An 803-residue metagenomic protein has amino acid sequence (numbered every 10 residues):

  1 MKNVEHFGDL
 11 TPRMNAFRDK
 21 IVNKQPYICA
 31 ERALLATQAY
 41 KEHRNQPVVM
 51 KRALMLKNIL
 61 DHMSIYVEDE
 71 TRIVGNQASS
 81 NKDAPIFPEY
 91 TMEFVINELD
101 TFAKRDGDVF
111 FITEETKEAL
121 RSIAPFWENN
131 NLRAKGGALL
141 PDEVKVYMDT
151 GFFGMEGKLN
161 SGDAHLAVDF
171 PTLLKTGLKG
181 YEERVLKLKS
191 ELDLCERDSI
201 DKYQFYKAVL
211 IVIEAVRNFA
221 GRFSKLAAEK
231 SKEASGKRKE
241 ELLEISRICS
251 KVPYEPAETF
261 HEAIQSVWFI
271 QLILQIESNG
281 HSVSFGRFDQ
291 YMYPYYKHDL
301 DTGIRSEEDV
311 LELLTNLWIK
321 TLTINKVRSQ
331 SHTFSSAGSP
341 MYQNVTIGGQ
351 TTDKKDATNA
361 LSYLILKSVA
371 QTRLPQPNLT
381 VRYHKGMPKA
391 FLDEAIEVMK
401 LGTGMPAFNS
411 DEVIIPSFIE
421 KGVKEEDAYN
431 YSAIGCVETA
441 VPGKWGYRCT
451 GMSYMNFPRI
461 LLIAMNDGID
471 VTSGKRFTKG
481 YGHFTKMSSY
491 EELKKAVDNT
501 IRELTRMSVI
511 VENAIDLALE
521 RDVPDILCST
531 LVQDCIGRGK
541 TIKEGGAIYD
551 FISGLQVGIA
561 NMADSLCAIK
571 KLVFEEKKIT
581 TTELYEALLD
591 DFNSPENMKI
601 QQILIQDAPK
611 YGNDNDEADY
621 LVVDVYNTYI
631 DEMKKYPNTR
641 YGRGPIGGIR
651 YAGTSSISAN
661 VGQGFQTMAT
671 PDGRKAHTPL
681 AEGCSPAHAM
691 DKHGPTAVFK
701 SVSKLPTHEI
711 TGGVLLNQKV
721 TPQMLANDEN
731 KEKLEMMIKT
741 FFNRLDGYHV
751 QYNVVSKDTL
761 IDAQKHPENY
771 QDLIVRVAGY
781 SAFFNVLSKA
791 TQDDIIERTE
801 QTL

Functional and structural regions predicted by a protein language model:
K2-Y206, K237, E241-E244, I248-L803: Conserved catalytic cores of very large enzyme subunits
Y203, A220, K230-K237: A conserved hydrophobic secondary-structure block that centers on an alpha-helix together with its immediately flanking
Y203, K207-F219: Extended non-globular scaffold/tether segments
A220, S224-A227, L242, C249: Generic L/I/V-rich hydrophobic alpha-helical segments across diverse proteins
A227-A228, Y296: Generic hydrophobic alpha-helical segments
